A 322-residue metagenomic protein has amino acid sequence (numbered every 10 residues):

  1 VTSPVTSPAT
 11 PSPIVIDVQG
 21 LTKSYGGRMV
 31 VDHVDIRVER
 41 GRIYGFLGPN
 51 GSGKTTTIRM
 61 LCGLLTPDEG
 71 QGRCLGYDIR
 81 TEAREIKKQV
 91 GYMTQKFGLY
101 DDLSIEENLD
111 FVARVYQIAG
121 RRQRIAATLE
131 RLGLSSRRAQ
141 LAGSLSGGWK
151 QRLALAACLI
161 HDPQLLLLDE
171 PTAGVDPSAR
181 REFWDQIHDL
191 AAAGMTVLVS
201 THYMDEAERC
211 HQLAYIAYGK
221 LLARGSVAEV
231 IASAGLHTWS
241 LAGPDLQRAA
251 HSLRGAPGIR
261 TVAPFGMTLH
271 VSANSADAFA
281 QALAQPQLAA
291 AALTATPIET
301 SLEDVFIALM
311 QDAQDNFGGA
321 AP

Functional and structural regions predicted by a protein language model:
G70-T81, E85-I86: Conserved ABC transporter NBD signature motif
D102, L141-L145: Conserved ABC ATPase signature
D110, R114-R137: Conserved ABC ATPase "signature" region
D162: Conserved catalytic motifs of ABC-family nucleotide-binding domains
L166-D169: Catalytic Walker B motif of ABC-type/P-loop ATPase nucleotide-binding domains
F183-N274, T296: ABC transporter nucleotide-binding domain
